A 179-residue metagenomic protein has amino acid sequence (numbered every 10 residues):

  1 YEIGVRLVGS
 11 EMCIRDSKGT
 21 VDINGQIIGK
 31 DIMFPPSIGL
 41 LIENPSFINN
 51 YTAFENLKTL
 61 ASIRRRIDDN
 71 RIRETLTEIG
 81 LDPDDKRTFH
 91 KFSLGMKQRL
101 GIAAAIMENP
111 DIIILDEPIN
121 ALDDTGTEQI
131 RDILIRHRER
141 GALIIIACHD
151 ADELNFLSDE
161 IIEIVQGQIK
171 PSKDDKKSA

Functional and structural regions predicted by a protein language model:
Y1-G9, I14: Single conserved hydrophobic/aromatic residue that forms the stacking wall/gate of nucleotide- or nucleobase-binding
G19-F34: Conserved ABC transporter NBD signature motif
N50-I63: Q-loop/switch helix immediately C-terminal to the Walker
K58, D69-D84: Conserved ABC ATPase "signature" region
I113-E117: Catalytic Walker B motif of ABC-type/P-loop ATPase nucleotide-binding domains
D124-G126: Helix N-cap at the start of a conserved alpha-helix in ABC-type nucleotide-binding domains
C148-H149: H-loop/switch region of ABC-family ATPase nucleotide-binding domains
